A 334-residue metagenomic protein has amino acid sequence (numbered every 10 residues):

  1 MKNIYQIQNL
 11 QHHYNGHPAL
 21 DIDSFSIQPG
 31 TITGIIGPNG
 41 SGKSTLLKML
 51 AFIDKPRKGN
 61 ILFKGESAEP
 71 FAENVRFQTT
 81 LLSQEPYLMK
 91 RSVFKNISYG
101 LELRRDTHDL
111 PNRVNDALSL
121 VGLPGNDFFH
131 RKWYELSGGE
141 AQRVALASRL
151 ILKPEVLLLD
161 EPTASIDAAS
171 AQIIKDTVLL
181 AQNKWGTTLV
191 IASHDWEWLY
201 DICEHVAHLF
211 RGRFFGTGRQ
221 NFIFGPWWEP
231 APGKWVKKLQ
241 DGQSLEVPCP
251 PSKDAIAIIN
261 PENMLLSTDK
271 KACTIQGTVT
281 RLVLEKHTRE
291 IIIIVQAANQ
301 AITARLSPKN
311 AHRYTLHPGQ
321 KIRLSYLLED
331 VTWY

Functional and structural regions predicted by a protein language model:
I36-P38: The feature captures the beta-strand-to-loop junction immediately N-terminal to the Walker
A51: Helix-to-loop junction immediately C-terminal to a conserved catalytic motif
S67-T80, R91, L103: ABC ATPase NBD coupling module
D109-D127: Conserved ABC ATPase "signature" region
K132-L136, E140: Conserved ABC ATPase signature
L157-E161: Catalytic Walker B motif of ABC-type/P-loop ATPase nucleotide-binding domains
K237-Y334: Non-catalytic connector elements of ABC transporters
